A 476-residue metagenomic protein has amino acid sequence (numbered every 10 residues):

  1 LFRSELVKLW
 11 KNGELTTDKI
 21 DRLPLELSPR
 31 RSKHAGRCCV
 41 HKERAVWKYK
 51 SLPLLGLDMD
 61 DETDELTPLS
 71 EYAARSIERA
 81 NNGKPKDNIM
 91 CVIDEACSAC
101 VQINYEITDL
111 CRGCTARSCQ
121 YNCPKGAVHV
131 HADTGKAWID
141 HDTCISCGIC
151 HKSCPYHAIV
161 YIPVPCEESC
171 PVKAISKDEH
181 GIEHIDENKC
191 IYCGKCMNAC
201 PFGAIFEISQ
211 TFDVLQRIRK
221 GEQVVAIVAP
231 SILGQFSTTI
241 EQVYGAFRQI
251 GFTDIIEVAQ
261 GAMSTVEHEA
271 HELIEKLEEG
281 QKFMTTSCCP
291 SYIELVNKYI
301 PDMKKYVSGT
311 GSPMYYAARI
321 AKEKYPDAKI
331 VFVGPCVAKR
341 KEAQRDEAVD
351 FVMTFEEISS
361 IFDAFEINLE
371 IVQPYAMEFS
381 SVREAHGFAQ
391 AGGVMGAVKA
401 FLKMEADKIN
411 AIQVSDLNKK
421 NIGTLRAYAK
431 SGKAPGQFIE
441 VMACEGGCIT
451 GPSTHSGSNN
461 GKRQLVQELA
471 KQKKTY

Functional and structural regions predicted by a protein language model:
L1-E62, E207-Y476: Iron-sulfur-associated redox domains of electron-transfer enzymes in respiratory and anaerobic energy metabolism
F2-S153, H157-V164, I439-V441, G446 (+2 more regions): Ferredoxin-type iron-sulfur electron-transfer modules and their immediate structural context
C38-V40, D109-K125, I145-Y156, E167-V172 (+5 more regions): Local cysteine-cluster metal-coordination motifs and their immediate loop/turn environment, predominantly Fe-S cluster
E95-V101, I107-L110, C154-I159, I175 (+4 more regions): Short, intrinsically disordered, charge-biased short linear motifs at domain edges
S98-E106, H129-T134, W138, K177 (+3 more regions): Gly-rich Lys/Arg/Thr-decorated short loops/hinges at beta-loop-alpha junctions or inter-strand turns that position
Q120-Y121, H129-V130, V160-Y161, S176-K177 (+3 more regions): Short, non-ligating residues that shape and space the ligands of small metal-coordination modules and catalytic
W138, D142, H157, Y161 (+6 more regions): Alpha-helix capping and helix-loop boundary segments enriched in small/acidic/polar residues
D140-H141, S146, Y156, P165-V225 (+2 more regions): Conserved Radical SAM active-site core
